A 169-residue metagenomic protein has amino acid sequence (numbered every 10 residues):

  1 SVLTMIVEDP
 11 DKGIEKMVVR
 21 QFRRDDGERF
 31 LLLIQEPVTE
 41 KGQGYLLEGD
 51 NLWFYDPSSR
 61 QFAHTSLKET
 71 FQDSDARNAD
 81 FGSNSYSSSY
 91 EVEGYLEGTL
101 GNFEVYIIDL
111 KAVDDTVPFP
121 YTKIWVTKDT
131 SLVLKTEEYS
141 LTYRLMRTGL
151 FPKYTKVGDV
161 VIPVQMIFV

Functional and structural regions predicted by a protein language model:
S1-S58: N-terminal mature ectodomain segment of secretory-pathway/periplasmic proteins
M5, I34-E36, G49, S58 (+6 more regions): A mature extracytoplasmic/lumenal domain signature
M5-G13, P37-T39, T70, F81-S87 (+3 more regions): Mature-chain termini and adjacent capping regions
Q21, V92-T99, P152-Y154: Short amphipathic beta-strand and strand-loop transition segments with alternating hydrophobic
F22-R24, E48-G49, L67-Q72, P152-T155: A short, sequence-level motif marking secondary-structure junctions
D56-G82: Acidic/charged, solvent-exposed loop-and-adjacent secondary-structure segments enriched in E/D, K/R, S/T, and G/P
Q61-A63, N78, S85, F103-V169: Gly/Pro-enriched, hydrophobic low-complexity segments that function as extracytoplasmic propeptides/linkers
D73, Y90, K128-T130: Surface-exposed recognition patches
